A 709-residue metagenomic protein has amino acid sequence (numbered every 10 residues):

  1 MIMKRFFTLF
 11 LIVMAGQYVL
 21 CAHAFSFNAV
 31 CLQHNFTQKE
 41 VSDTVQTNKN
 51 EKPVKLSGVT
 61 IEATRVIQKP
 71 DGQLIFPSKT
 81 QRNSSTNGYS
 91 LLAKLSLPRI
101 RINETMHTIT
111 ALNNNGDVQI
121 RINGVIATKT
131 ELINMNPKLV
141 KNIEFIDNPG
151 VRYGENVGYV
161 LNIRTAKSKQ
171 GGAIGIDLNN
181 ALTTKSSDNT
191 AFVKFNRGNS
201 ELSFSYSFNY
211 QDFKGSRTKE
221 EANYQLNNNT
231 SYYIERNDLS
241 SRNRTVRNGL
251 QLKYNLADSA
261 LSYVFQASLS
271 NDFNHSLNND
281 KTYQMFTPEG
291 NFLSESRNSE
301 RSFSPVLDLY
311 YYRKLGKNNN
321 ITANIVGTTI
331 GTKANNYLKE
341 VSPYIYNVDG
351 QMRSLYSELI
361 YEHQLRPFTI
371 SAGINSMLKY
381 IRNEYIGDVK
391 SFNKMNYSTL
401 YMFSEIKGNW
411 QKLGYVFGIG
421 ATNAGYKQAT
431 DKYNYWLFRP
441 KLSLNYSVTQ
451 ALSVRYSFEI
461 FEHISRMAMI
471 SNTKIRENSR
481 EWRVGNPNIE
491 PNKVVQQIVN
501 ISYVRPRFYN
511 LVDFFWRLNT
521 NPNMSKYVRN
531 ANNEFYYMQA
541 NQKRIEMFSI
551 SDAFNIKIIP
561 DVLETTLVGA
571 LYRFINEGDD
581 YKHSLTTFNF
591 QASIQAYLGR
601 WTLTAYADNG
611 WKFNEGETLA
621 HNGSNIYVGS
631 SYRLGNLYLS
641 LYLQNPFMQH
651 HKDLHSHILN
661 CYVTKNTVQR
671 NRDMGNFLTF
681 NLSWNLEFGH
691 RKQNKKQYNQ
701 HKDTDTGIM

Functional and structural regions predicted by a protein language model:
F27-Q81, T105-M106: Short, acidic, small-residue-rich periplasmic hinge/interaction motif at the N-terminus of Gram-negative outer-membrane
Q46-N48, G58-E62, G88-A93, H107-T110 (+3 more regions): N-terminal periplasmic accessory domains that precede and gate Gram-negative outer-membrane beta-barrel machines
Y89-V125: Extracytoplasmic beta-strand/coil segments of soluble accessory domains associated with Gram-negative outer-membrane
N123-V151: Short acidic/polar hinge/loop motifs at secondary-structure boundaries that mediate gating or recognition
G154-V160, K169-T218, T245-N248: Outer-membrane beta-barrel translocator/receptor signature
L178-L182, R197, F208-D212, D258 (+19 more regions): Transmembrane beta-strands of outer-membrane beta-barrel pores
R247-N274, S296-D431, Y435-L437, S447-A451 (+4 more regions): Face-selective signature of the C-terminal outer-membrane beta-barrel domain
Y433, L452, E462-L511, L518-T520 (+3 more regions): Outer-membrane beta-barrel signature, preferentially recognizing the C-terminal barrel domain of Gram-negative
